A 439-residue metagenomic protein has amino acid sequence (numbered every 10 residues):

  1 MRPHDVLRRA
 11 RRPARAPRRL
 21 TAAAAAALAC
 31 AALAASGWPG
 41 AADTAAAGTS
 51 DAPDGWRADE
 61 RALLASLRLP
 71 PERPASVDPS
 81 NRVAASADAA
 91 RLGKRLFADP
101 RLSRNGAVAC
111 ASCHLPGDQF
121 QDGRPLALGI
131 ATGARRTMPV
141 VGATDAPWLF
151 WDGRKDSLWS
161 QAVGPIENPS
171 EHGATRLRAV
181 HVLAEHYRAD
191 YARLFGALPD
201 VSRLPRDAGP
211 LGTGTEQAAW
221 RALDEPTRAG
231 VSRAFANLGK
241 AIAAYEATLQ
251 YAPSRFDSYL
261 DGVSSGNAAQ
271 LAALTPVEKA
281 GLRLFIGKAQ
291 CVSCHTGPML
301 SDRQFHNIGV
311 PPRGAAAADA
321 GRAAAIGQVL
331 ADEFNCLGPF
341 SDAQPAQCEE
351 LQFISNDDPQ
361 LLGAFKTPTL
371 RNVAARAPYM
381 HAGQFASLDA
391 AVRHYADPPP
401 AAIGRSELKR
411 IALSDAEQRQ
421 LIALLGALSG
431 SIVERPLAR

Functional and structural regions predicted by a protein language model:
R2-R9, P17-L20, C30-R439: Periplasmic c-type cytochrome electron-transfer domains
R12: Glycine-rich adenosyl-binding loop in Rossmann-like folds that engage adenosine-containing cofactors
A23-A26: Compositionally biased low-complexity segments, especially N-terminal hydrophobic helices that form the hydrophobic
